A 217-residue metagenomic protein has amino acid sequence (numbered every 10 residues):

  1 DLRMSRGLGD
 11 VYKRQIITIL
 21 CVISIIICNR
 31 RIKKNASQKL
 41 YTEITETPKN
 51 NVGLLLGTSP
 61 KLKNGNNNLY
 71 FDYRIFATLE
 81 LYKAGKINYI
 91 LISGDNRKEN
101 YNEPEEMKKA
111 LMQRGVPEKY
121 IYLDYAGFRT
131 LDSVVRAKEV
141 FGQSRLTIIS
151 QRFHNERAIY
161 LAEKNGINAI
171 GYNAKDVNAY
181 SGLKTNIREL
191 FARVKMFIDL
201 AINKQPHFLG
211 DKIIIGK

Functional and structural regions predicted by a protein language model:
D1-Y12: Single conserved hydrophobic/aromatic residue that forms the stacking wall/gate of nucleotide- or nucleobase-binding
K13-I26: Hydrophobic membrane-insertion alpha-helices, especially the h-region of bacterial N-terminal signal peptides
C28-I187: A structural signal for short, hydrophobic/glycine-enriched beta-strand patches
R97-N102, I170, A192-D199, I215-K217: A general structural signal for short secondary-structure boundary/capping elements
L183-Q205: A transmembrane-helix-recognition feature enriched in membrane-embedded lipid enzymes and envelope glyco-/phospholipid
K204-K217: Short linear elements at protein peripheries
